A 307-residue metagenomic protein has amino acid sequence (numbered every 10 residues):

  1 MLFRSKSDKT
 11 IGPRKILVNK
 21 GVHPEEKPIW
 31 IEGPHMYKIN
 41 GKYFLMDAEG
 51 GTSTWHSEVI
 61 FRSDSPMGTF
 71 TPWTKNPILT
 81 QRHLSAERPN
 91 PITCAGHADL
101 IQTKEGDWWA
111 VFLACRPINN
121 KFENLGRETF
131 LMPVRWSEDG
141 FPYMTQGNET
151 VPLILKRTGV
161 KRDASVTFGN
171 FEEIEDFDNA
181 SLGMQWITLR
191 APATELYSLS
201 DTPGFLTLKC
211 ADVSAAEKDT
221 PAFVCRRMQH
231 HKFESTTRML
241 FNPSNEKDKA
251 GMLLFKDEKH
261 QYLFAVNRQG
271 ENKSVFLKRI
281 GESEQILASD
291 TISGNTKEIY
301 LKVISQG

Functional and structural regions predicted by a protein language model:
M1-G307: Carbohydrate-active catalytic/glycan-binding domains of CAZyme proteins, especially the secreted or lumenal ectodomains
